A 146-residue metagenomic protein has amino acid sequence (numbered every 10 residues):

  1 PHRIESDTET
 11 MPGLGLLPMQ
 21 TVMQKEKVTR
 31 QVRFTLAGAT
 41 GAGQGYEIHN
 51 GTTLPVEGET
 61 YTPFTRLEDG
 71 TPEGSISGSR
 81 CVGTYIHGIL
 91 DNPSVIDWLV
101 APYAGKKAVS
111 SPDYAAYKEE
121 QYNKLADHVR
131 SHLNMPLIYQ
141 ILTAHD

Functional and structural regions predicted by a protein language model:
P1-Q44: Cysteine-nucleophile active-site neighborhood
S6-E9, L67, C81-V82: Short, functionally important structural connectors and interaction interfaces within domains
L16, G45-E47, C81-Y85: Conserved beta-strand scaffold positions in the cores of enzyme catalytic domains, especially in NTP/NDP-utilizing
L16-V22, T53, A104, A108: Non-catalytic alpha-helical coupling and interface elements of nucleotide-dependent molecular machines and regulators
T21-V22, N50-P55, G88-D91: Short, glycine-/Ser/Thr-/acidic-enriched flexible segments
E26-V28, E57-T60, P93-W98: Short conserved micro-motifs at the rims of enzyme active sites and ligand-binding pockets
L36-S79: Catalytic beta-strand/loop cores that center a nucleophilic Ser/Cys/Thr and support acyl-enzyme chemistry
P72-D146: Acyltransferase
